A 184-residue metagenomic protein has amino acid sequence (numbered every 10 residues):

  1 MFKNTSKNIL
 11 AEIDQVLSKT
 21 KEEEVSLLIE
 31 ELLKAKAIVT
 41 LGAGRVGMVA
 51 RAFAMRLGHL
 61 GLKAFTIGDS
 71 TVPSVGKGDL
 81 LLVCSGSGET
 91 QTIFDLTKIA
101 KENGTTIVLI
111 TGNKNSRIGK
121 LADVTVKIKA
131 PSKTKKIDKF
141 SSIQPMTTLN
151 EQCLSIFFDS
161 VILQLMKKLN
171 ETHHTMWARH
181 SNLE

Functional and structural regions predicted by a protein language model:
M1-S18: Generic N-terminal amphipathic, Lys/Arg-enriched alpha-helix
S6, V25-L28, A50: Hydrophobic packing residues in well-ordered alpha-helices of helical domains and bundles
N8, Q15, L27, I156 (+1 more regions): Alpha-helical scaffold segments in soluble metabolic enzymes
Q15-E22, L62, A130-P131, I162-E171: Generic secondary-structure signature for well-ordered alpha-helical cores
S18-K34: A short, well-structured juxtamembrane/interface segment
A37-I156, L163: Glycine-rich phosphate-binding loops that contact phosphosugars or nucleotide phosphates
S160, M166-E184: A short, charged, Gly/Pro-tolerant segment at domain boundaries
